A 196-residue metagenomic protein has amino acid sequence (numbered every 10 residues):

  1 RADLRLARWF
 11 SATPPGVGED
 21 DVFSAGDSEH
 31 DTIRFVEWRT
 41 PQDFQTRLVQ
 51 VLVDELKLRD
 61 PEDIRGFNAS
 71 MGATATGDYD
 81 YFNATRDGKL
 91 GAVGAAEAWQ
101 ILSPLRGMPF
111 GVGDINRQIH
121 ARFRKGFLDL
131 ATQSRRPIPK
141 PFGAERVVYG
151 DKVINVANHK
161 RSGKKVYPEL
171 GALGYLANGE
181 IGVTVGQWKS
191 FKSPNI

Functional and structural regions predicted by a protein language model:
R1-K152, A157-K165, L170-G174: Conserved helicase motor core of P-loop NTPases
N155-V156, T184-Q187: A generic structural signal for residues embedded in beta-strands
N178: Catalytic P-loop NTP-binding/switch module of NTPases
F191-I196: Short aromatic-glycine-enriched beta-strand elements
